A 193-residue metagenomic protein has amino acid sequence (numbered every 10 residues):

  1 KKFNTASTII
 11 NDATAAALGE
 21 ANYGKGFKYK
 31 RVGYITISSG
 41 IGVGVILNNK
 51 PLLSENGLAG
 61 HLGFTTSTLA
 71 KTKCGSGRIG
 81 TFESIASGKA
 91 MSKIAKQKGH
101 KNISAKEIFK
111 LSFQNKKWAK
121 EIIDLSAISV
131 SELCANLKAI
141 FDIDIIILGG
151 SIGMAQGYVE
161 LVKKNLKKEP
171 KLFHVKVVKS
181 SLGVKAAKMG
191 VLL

Functional and structural regions predicted by a protein language model:
K1-A15: N-terminal glycine/serine-rich phosphate-binding loop of ATP-dependent small-molecule kinases, especially carbohydrate
F3-T5, G19-Y29, P51, L69-L193: ATP-binding/phosphotransfer module of carbohydrate and carboxylate kinases, centering on a glycine-rich
D12-A13, A21, L62, S84: Generic detector of well-ordered alpha-helical packing
R31-T36, G42-G44: Short glycine-aspartate micro-motif
T36-G40, L58, S151: A short acidic Gly-Thr/Ser loop motif
L47-N48: A cytosolic small-molecule/anion-sensing beta-strand core signal
L58-A70: A short, polar/charged loop-to-alpha-helix boundary motif
